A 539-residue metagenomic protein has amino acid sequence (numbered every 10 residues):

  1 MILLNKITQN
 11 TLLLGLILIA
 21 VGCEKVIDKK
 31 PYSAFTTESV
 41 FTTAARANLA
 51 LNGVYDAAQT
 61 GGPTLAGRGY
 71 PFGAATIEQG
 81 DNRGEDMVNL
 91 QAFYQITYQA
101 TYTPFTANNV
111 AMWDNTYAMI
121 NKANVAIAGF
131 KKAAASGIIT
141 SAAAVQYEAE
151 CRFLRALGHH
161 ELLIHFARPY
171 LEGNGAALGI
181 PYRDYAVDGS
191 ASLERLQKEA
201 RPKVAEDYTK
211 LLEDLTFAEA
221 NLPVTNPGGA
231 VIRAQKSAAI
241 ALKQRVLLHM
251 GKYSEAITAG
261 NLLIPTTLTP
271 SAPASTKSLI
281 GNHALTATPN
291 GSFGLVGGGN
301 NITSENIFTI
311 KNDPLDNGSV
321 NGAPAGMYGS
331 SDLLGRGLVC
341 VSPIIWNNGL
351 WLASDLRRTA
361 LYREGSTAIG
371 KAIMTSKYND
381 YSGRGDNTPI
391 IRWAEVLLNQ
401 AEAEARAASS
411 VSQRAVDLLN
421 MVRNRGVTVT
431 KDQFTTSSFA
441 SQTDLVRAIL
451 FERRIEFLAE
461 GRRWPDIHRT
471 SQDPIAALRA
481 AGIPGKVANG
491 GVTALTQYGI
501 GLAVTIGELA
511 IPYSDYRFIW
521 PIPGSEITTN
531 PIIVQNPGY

Functional and structural regions predicted by a protein language model:
M1-S33: Bacterial Sec-dependent N-terminal signal peptides
C23-T76, S319-N321, Y328-G329, W351 (+2 more regions): Membrane-proximal, proline-rich intrinsically disordered regions
T37-E38, L65-G84, F166-R183, V224-G322 (+1 more regions): Short, surface-exposed recognition loops and adjoining beta-strand edges that mediate ligand/DNA contacts, enriched
A45, T60, L196, A205-E206 (+6 more regions): Extended ligand-binding clefts on enzyme/binding-domain cores
L90-F166, P202-A205, L215, E219-P227 (+3 more regions): Conserved, well-structured interaction surfaces
Y208, Y253, S410-S412: TPR-repeat structural position
